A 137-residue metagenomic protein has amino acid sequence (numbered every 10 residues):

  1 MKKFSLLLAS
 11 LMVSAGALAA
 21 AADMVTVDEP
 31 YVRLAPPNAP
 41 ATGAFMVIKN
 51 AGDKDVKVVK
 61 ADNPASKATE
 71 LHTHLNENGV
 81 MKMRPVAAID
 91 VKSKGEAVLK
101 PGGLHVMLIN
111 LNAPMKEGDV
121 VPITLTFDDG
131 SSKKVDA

Functional and structural regions predicted by a protein language model:
M1-F4: Positively charged n-region of N-terminal signal peptides that target proteins for export
L6-A9: Internal alpha-helical transmembrane segments of multi-pass membrane proteins, especially GPCRs
S14-A17: N-terminal signal peptide c-region/cleavage motif recognized by signal peptidases
A21-A137: Compact, glycine-rich, soluble single-domain proteins
